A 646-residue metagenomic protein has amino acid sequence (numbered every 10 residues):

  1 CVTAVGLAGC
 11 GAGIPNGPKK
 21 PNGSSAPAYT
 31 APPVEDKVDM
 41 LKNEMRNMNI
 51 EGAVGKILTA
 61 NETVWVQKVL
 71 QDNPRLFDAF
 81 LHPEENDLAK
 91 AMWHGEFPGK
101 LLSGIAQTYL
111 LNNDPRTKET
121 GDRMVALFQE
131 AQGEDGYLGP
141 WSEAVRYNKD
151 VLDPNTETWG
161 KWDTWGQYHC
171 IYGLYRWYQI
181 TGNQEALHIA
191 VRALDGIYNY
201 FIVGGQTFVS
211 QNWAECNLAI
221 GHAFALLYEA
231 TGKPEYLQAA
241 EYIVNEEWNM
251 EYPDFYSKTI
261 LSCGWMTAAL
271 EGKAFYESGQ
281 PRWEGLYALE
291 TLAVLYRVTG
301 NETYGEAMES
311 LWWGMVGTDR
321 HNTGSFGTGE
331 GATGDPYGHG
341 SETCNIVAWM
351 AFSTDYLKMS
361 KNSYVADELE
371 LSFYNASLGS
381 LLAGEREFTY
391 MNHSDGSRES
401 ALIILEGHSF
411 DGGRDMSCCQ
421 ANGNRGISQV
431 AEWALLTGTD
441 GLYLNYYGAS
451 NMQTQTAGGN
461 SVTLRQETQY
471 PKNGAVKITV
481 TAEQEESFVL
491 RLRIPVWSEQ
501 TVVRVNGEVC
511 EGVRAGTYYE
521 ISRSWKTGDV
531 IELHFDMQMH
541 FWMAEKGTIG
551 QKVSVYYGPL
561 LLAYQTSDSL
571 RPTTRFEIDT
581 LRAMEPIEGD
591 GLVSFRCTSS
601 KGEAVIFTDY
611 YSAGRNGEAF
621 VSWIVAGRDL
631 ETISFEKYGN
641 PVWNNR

Functional and structural regions predicted by a protein language model:
C1-V2: N-terminal export leaders
L7-G9: C-terminal motif of bacterial Sec signal peptides marking the signal peptidase cleavage site
I14-R646: Glycan-recognition and catalytic cores of secretory/periplasmic carbohydrate-active enzymes
